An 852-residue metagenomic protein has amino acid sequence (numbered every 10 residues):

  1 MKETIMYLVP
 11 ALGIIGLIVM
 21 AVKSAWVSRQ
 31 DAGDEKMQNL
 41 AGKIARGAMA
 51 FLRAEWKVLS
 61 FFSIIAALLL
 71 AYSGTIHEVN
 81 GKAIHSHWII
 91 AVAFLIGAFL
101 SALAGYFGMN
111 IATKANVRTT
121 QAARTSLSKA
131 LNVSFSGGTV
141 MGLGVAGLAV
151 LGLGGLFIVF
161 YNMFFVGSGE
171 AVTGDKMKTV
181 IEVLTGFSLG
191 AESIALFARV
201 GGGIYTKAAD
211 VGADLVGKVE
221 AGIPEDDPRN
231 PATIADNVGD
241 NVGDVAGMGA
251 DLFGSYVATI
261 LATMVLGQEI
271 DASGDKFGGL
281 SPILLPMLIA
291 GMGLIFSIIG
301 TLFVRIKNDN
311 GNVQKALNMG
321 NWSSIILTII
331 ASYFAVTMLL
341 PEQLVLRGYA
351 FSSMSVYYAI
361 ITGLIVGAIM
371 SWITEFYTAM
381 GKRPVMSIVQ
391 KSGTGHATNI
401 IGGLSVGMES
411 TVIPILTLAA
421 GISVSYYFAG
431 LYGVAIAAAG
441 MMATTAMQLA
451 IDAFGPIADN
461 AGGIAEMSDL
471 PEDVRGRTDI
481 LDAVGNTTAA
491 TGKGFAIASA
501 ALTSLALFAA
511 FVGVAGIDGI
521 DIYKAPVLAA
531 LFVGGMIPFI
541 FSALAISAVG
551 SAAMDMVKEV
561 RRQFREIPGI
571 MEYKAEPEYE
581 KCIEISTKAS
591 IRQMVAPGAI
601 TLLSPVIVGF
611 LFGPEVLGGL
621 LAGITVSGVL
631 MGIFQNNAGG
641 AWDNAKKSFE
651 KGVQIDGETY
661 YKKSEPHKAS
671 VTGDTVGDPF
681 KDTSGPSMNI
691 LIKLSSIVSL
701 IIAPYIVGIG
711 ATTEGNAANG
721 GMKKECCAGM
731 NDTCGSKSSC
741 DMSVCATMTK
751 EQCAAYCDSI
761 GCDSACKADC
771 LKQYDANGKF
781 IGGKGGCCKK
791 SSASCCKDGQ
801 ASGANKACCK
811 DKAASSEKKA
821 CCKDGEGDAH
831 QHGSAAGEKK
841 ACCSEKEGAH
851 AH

Functional and structural regions predicted by a protein language model:
M1-A718: Hydrophobic packing and interface segments
G715-H852: Mature soluble domains of exported/periplasmic/lumenal proteins and thiol-rich metal-chelating peptides
